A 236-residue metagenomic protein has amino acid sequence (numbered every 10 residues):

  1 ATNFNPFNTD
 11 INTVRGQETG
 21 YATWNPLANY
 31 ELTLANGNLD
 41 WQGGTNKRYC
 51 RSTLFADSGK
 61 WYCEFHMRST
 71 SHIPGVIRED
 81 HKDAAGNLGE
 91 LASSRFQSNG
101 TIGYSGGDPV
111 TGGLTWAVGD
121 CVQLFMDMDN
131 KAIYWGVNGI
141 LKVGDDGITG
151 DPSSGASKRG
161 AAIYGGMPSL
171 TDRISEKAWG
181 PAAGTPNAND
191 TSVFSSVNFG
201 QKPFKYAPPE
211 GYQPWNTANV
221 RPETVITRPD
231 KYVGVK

Functional and structural regions predicted by a protein language model:
A1-K236: PRY/SPRY (B30.2) beta-sandwich protein-interaction domains and their adjacent Ser/Pro/Gly-rich low-complexity linkers
